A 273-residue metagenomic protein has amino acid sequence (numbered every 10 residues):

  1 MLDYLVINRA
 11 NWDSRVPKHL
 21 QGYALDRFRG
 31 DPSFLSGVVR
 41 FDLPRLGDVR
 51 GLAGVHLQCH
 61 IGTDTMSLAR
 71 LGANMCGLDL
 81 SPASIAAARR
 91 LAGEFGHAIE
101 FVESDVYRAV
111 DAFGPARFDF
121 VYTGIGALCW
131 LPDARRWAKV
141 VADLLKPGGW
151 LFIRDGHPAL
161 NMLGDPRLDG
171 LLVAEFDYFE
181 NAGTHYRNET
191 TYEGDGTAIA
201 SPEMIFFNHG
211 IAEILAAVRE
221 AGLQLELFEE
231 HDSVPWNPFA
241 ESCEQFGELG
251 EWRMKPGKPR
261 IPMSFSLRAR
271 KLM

Functional and structural regions predicted by a protein language model:
A24-A53: Conserved alpha-helix/loop element of class I SAM-dependent methyltransferases that forms part of the SAM/SAH-binding
L52-A112: Class I SAM-dependent methyltransferase SAM/SAH-binding core
D111-V121: A short acidic, Gly/Pro-enriched loop at the edge of an enzyme's catalytic core that lines a small-molecule cofactor
D119-R135: A short SAM/SAH-binding and catalytic strip from SAM-dependent methyltransferases
R135-W150: A short glycine-rich, Lys/Arg-flanked "PGG" loop and its adjoining helix->strand segment in the class I
W150-Y192: Conserved class I S-adenosyl-L-methionine
P158-G170, T197-E213: Acceptor-substrate binding/catalytic loop of class I
I205-F228: Short alpha-helix
